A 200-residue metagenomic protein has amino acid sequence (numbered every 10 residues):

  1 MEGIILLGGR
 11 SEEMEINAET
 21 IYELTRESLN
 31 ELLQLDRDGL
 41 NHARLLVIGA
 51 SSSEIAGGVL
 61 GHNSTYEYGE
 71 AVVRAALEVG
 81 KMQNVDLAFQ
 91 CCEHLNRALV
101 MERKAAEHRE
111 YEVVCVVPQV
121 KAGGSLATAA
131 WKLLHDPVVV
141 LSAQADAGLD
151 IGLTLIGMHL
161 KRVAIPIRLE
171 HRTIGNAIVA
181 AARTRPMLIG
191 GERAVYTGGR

Functional and structural regions predicted by a protein language model:
M1-L46, Y66-V79: N-terminal glycine-/serine-/threonine-rich phosphate-binding loop
N30-R37, L77, K81, V85 (+2 more regions): Generic secondary-structure signature for well-ordered alpha-helical cores
V47-I48, L87-C91, V140-A143, A181: General beta-strand structural signal in soluble alpha/beta enzymes
G49-G61, F89, E93-E102: Short, charge-patterned binding micro-sites
G58, N63-Y68, A105-Q119: A charged helix-plus-loop insertion that forms the helical arch/lid used to bind and gate nucleic-acid substrates
V100-K104, V120, G124-L126, E170-I174: N-terminal intrinsically disordered, cationic/polar leader segments that include organellar targeting peptides
R109-D136: A glycine-rich helix N-cap at a beta->alpha junction
T128, K132-R200: Glycine-rich, aromatic-bearing surface loops/beta-hairpins
